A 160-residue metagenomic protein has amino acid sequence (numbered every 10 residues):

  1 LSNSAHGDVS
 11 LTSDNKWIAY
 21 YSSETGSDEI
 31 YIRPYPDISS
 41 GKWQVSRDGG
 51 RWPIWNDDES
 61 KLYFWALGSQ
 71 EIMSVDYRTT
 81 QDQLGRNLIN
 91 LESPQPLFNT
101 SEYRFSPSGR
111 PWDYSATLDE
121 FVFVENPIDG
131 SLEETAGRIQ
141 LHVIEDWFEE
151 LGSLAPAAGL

Functional and structural regions predicted by a protein language model:
L1-G7, R33-R51, Y77-S106, E145-L160: Multi-bladed beta-propeller domains
L1-Y21, W43-W65, E102-E120: Conserved beta-propeller blade repeats
L11-S13, A19-T25, P34, Y63-S69 (+2 more regions): Beta-strand C-termini and the immediately following turn/loop, strongest in propeller blades
G26-S27, S39: Short loop/turn segments at connectors of secondary-structure elements within structured domains
S27-D28, W52, G130-S131: Flexible loop/turn segments at secondary-structure boundaries
E29-Y31, E71-M73, Q140-H142: A short loop-to-beta-strand structural motif that recurs across blades of beta-propeller domains
S69-E71, R78-D82, E102-F105, D119 (+1 more regions): Short Gly/Pro-enriched loop/turn and capping motifs at secondary-structure junctions
D113-G159: Blade-level signature of beta-propeller repeat domains, shared across WD40, Kelch, NHL, RCC1 and BNR/Asp-box propellers
